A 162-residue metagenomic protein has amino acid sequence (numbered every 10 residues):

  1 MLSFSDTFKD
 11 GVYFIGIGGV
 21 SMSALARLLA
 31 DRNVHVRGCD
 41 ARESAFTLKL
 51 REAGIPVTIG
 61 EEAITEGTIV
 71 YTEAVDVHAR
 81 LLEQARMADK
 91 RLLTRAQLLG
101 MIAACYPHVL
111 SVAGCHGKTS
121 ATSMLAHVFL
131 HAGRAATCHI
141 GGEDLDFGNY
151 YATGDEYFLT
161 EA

Functional and structural regions predicted by a protein language model:
M1-F46, R51-P56, M87-K90: ATP-dependent carboxylate-amine ligase
F4, L28, R51, I59 (+3 more regions): Phosphate-binding loop of NTP-binding sites
G11, G67-T68: Structural motif
